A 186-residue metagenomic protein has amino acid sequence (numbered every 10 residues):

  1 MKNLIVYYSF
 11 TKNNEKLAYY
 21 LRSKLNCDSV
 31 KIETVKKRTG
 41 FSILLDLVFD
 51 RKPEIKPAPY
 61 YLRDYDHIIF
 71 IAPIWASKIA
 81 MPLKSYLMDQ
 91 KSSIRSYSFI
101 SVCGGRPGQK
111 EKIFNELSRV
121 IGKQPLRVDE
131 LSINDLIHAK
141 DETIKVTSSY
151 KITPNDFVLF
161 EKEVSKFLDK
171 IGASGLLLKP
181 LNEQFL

Functional and structural regions predicted by a protein language model:
N3-L4, S9-V30, D50, E54-L186: FMN-binding flavodoxin-like domain, especially the glycine-rich phosphate-binding loop
E33-E54: N-terminal beta-loop-helix "entrance" segment that forms/cooperates in small-molecule cofactor or anionic ligand
